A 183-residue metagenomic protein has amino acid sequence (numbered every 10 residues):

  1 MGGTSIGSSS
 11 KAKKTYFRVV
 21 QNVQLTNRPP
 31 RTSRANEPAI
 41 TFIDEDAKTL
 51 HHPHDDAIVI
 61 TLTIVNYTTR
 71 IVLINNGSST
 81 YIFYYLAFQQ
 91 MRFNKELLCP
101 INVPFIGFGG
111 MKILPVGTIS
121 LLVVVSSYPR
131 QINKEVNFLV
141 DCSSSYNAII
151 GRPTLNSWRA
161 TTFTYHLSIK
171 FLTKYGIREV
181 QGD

Functional and structural regions predicted by a protein language model:
M1-D183: Short linear "hotspot" motifs
